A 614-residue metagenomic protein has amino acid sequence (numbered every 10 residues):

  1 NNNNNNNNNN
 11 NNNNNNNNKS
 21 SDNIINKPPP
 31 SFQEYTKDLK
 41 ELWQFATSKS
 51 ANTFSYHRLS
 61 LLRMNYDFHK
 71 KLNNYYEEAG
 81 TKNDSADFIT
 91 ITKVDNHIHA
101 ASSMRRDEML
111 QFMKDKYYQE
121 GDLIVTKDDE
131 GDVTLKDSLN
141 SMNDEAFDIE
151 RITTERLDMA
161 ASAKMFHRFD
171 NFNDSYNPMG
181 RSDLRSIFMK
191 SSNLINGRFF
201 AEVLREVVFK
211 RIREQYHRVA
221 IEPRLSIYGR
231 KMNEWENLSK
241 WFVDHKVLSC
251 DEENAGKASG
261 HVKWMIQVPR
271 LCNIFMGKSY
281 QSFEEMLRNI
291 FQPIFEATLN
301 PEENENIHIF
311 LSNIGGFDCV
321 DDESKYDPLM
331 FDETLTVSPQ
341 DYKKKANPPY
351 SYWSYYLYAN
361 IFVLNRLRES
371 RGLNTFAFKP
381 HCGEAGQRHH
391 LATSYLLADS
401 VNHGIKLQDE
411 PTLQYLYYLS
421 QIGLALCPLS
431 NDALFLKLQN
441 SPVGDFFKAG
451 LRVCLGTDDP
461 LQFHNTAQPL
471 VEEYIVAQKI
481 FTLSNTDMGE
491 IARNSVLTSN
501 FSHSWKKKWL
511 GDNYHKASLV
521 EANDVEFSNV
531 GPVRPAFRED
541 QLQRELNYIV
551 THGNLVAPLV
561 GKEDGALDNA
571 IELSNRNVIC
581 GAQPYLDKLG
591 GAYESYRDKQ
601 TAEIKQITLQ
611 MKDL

Functional and structural regions predicted by a protein language model:
N1-N3, N17-L614: Metal-cofactor-binding active-site regions of metalloenzymes
N3-N15: Low-complexity/repetitive intrinsically disordered segments
